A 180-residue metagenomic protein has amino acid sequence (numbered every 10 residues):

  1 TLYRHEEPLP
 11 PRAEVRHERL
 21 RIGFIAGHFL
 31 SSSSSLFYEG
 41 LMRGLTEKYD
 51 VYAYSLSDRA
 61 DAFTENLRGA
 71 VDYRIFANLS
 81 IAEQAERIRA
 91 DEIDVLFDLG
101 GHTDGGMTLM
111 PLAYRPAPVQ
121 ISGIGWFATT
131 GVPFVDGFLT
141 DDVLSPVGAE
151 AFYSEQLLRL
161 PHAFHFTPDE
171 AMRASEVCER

Functional and structural regions predicted by a protein language model:
T1-P11, G137-R180: A nucleotide-sugar donor-handling region in carbohydrate enzymes
L2-V135, D142-E150: Conserved nucleotide-cofactor-binding alpha/beta core module
